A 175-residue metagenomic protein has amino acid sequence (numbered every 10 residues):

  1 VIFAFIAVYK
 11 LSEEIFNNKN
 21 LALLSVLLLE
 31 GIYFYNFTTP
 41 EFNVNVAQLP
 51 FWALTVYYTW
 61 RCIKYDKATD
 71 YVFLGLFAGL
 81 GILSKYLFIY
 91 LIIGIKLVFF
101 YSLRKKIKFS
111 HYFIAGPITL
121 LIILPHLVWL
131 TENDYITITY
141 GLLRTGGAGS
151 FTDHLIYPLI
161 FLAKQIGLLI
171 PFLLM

Functional and structural regions predicted by a protein language model:
I2-F3, G31, V46-L54, I92-I93 (+1 more regions): Membrane-embedded alpha-helical segments of multi-pass membrane proteins, especially the transmembrane helices
A7-V8, L24, T55, L76 (+1 more regions): Hydrophobic/aromatic residues in alpha-helical transmembrane segments
V8-G31, P50: Transmembrane-helix signature of polytopic, membrane-embedded enzymes that assemble or transfer cell-envelope glycans
E14-F16, T55-Y71: Membrane-interface transmembrane helices that cradle and orient dolichyl/undecaprenyl
A22-E30, A78, I82, K96: Short helix- or helix-capping micro-motifs that position conserved polar/aromatic residues at function-defining sites
A22-L27, Y71-V72, I89, Y112-P117 (+1 more regions): Hydrophobic alpha-helical transmembrane segments
F37-Q48: Short acidic/glycine- and proline-prone juxtamembrane loop motifs at membrane-interface regions of multi-pass membrane
L80, I92-M175: Transmembrane-lumen/periplasm boundary regions of multi-pass, lipid-linked membrane glycan transferases
